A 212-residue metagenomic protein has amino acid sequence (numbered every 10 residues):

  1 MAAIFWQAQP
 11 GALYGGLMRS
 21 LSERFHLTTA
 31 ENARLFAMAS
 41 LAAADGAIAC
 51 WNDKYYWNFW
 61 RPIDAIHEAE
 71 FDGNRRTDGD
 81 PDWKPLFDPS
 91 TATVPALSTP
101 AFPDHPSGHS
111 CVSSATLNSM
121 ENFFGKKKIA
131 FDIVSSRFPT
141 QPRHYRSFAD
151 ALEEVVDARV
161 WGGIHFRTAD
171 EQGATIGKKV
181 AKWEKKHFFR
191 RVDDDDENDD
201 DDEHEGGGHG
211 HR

Functional and structural regions predicted by a protein language model:
M1-D194: Acidic/polar surface patches and capping/hinge elements
D194-R212: Glycine- and aromatic-enriched low-complexity segments, predominantly in secreted/extracellular proteins and matrices
